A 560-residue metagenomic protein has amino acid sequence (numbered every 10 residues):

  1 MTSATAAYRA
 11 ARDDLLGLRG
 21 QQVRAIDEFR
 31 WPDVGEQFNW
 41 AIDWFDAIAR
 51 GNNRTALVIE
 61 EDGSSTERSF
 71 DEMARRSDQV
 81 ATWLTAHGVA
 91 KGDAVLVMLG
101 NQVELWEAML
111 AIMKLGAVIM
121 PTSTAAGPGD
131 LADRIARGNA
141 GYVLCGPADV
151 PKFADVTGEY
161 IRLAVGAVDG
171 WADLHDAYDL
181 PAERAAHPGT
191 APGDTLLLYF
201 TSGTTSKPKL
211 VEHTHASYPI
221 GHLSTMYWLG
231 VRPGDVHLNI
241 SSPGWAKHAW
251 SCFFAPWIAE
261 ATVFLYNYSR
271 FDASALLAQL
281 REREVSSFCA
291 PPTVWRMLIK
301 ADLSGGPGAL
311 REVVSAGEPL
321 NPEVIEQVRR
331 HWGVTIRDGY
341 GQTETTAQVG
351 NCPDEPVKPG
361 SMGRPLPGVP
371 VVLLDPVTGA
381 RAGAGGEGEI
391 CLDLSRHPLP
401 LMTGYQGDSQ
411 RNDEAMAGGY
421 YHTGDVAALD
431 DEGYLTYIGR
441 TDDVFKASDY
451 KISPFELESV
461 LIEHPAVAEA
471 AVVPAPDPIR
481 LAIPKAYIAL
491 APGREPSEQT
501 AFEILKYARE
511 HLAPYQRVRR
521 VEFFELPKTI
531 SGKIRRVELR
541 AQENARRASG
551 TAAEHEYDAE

Functional and structural regions predicted by a protein language model:
N53-T55, D169, D179-F200, S206-K207 (+2 more regions): Conserved pre-ATP/AMP-binding loop-to-beta segment of ANL
D62, Y142, A148-P192, K207 (+1 more regions): ANL superfamily adenylate-forming
T66-D71, L196-I220: Conserved AMP-binding A3 loop
A126-G127, V143-G146, F288, R411 (+4 more regions): AMP-binding/adenylate-forming catalytic core of the ANL superfamily
P219-V236, G244-S286, A301: Conserved AMP-binding/adenylation subdomain of ANL enzymes
I258, V285-C289, I299-K358, P370: Gly/Ser/Thr-rich phosphate-binding loop
P365-G368, A380-E414, I452: Conserved ATP/PPi-binding loop(s) of AMP-dependent carboxylate-activating enzymes
L512-I534, A552-E560: AMP-binding/adenylate-forming catalytic domain of the ANL superfamily
